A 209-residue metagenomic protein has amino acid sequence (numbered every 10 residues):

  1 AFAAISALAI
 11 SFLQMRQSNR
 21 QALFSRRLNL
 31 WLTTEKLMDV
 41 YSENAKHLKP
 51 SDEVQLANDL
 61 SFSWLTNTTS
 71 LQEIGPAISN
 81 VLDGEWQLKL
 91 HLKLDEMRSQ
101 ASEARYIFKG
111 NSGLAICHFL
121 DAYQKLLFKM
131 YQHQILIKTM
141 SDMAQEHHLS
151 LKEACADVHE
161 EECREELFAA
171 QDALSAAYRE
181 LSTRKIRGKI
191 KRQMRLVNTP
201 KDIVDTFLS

Functional and structural regions predicted by a protein language model:
A1-S25: Membrane-embedded hydrophobic alpha-helical segments
F2, K36-E53, P76-I78, L82-G84 (+1 more regions): Terminal, low-complexity, charged helical segments
A7, S25-S42, S99-S102, G110 (+1 more regions): N-terminal, helix-rich and Lys/Arg-enriched segments in bacterial and organellar proteins
N19-S61: Amphipathic, membrane-active segments
F62-S209: An amphipathic alpha-helical interaction surface
